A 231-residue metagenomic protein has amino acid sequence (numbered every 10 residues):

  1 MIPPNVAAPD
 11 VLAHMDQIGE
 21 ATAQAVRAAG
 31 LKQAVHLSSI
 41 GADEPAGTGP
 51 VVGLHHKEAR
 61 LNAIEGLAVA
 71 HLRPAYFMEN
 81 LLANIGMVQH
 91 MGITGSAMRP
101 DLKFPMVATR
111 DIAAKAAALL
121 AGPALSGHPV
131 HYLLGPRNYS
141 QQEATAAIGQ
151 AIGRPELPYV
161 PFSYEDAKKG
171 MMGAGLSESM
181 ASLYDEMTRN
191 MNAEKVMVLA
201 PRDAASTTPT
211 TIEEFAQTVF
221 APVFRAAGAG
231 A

Functional and structural regions predicted by a protein language model:
P3-H14, Q24-Q33, S39-P158, D166-A174 (+1 more regions): Oxidoreductase cofactor-interface core, primarily capturing Rossmann-like NAD(P)-dependent enzymes
N5, A29, L37, N190-E194 (+1 more regions): Generic N-terminal helix/loop capping motif
H36-L37, M106, S182, F215: Tryptophan-centric aromatic hotspots in well-structured domains and transmembrane helices
A151, E165-A231: A hydrophobic C-terminal alpha-helical subdomain
F162: Active-site oxyanion/phosphate-handling segment shared across diverse enzymes
